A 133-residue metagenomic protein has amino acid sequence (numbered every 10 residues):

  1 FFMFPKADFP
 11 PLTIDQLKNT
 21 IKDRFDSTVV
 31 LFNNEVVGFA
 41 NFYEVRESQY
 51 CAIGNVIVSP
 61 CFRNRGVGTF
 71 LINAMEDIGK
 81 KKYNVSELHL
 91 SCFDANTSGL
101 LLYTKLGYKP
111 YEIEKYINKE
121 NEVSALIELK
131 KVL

Functional and structural regions predicted by a protein language model:
F1-R63, I72-A74, I78, V132-L133: Acetyl-CoA-dependent GNAT
K22, Q49-Y50, N84, V123-A125: Residue-level preference for beta-strand/loop junctions
E47-S48, N64, N96, Y116: Surface-exposed, flexible loop/turn segments at secondary-structure boundaries
N55, S59-N73, F93-L101, K105: Conserved glycine-rich acetyl-CoA-binding loop
N55, Y83, L90: Extended, folded domain segments that form the structural surfaces/walls around functional sites
F70-E87, K109: Conserved acyl-CoA
S86-H89, F93-L101, K105-L133: C-terminal "cap" of GNAT-fold acetyltransferases
